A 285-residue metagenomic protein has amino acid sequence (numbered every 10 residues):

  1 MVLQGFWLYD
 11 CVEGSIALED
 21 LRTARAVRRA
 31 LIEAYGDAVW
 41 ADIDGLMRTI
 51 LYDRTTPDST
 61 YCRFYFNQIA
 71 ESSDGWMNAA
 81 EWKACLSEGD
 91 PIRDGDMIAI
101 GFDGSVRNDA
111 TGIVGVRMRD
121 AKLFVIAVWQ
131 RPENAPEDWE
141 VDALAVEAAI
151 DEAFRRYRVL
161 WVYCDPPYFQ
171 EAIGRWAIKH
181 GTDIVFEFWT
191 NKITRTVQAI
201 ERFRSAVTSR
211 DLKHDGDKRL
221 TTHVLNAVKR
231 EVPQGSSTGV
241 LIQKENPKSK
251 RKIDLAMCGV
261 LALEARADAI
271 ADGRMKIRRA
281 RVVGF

Functional and structural regions predicted by a protein language model:
M1-I100, A145: Non-catalytic, compositionally simple segments
M1-L31, I126-A127, R156, G174-G273: Metal-dependent DNA phosphodiester-chemistry modules and their immediately adjacent helices/loops in DNA-processing
G14-I16, N67-S72, L86, D103-N108 (+5 more regions): Short, flexible loop/turn elements at secondary-structure junctions
I92-M118: Gly/Thr-rich phosphate-binding beta-strand-loop-beta motif of the actin/hexokinase/Hsp70
G101, D109-I113, D142, V146-I150 (+2 more regions): Extended, hydrophobic alpha-helical segments in both membrane/secreted and soluble proteins
G115-Y163: Nucleic-acid-processing active sites and adjacent nucleic-acid-binding tracks, predominantly divalent metal-dependent
C164-P167, W189: Short His-Asn-centered micro-motif
A271-F285: Phosphate-handling catalytic cores of nucleic-acid transaction enzymes
